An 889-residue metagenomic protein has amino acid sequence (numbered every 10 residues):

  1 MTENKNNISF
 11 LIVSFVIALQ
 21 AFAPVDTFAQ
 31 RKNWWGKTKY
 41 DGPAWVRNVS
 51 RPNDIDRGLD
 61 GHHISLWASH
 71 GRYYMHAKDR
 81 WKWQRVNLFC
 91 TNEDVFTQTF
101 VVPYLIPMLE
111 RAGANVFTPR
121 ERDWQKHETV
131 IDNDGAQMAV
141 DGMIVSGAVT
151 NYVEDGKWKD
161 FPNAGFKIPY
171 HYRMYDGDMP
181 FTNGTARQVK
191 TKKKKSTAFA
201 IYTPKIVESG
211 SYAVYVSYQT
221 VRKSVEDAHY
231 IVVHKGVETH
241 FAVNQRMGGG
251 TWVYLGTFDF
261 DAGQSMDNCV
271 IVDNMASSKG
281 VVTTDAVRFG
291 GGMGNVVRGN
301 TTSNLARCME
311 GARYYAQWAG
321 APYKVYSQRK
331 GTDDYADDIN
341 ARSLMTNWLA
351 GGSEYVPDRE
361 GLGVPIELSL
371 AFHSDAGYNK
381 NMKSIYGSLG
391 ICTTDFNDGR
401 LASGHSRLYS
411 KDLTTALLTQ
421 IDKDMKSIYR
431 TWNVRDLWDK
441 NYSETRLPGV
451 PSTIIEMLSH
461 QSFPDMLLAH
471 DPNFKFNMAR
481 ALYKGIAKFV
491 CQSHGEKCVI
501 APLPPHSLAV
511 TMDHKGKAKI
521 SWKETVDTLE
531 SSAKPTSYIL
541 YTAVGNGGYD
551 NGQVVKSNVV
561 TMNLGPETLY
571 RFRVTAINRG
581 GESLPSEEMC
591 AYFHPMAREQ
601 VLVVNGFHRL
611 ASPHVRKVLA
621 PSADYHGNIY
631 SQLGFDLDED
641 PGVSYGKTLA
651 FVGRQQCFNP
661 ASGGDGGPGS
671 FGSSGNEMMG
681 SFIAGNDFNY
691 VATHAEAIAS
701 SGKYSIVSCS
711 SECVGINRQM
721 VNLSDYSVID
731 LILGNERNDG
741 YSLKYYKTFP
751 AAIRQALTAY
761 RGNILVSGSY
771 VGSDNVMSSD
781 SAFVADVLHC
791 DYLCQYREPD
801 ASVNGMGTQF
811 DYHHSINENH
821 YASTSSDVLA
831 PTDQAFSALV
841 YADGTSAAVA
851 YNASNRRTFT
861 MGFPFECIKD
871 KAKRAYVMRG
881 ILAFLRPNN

Functional and structural regions predicted by a protein language model:
F89, Y104-A112, R120-E121, G299 (+3 more regions): Aromatic-Pro/Gly-enriched surface loop or interdomain linker that acts as a lid/target-recognition segment
Q188, A198-R222: A short beta-strand element within beta-rich, extracytoplasmic domains of secreted/secretory-pathway proteins
K235-S265: Extracellular carbohydrate recognition and processing domains and analogous Trp-centered ligand-binding platforms
C269, A286-G294, S353, L368-S369 (+4 more regions): Active-site-adjacent mobile loop/cap segments within catalytic or ligand-binding domains
V270-V281: Short beta-strand-plus-loop segments that form exposed binding edges in beta-rich domains
F489-S532, P566, G581-E599: Pro/Thr/Ser/Gly-rich low-complexity, intrinsically disordered linker/stalk tracts
T561-E582: Beta-strand-rich modules
N722, I729-L731, N735-S826, A830-A835 (+1 more regions): A glycine-rich, often tryptophan-bearing local segment used as a flexible ligand/cofactor-contacting loop or short
